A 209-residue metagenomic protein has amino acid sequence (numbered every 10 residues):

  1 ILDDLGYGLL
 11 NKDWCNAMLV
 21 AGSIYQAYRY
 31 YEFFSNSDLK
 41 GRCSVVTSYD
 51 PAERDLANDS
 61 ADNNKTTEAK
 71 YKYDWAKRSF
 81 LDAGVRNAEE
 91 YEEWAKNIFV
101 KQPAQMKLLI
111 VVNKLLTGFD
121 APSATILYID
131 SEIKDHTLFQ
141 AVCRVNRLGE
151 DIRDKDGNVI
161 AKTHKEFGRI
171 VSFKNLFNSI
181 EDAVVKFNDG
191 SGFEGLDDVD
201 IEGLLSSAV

Functional and structural regions predicted by a protein language model:
L2-V111: Conserved C-terminal RecA-like helicase domain
L5, L9, F34, D38 (+5 more regions): A generic secondary-structure signal for well-formed alpha-helical elements
W14, L39-R42, P122-I126, D135-H136 (+2 more regions): Short glycine-/polar-rich loops that comprise or flank the Walker A/P-loop and associated switch/sensor motifs
V20-S23, G84-V85, E89, Y128-E132 (+2 more regions): Hydrophobic alpha-helical scaffolding
I24-Q26, Y49-A52, L115-T117, E132-D135 (+2 more regions): Conserved nucleotide-binding/hydrolysis micro-motifs of P-loop NTPases
Y28-E32, L56, D120-S123, L138-Q140 (+1 more regions): A short acidic (Asp/Glu
L109-V111, L115-Q140, R144-V145, G168-S172: A short beta-strand element within the Helicase C-terminal
E150-V209: Long, hydrophobic alpha-helical segments
